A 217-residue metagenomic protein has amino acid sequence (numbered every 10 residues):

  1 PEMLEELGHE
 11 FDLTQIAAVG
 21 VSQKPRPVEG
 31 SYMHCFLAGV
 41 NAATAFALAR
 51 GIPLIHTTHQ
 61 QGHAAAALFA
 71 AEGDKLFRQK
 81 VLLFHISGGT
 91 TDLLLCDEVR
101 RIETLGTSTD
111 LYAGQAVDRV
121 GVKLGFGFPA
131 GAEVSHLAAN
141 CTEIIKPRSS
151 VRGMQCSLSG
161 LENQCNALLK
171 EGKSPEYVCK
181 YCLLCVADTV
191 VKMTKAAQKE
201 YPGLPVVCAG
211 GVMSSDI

Functional and structural regions predicted by a protein language model:
P1-E10, T189-T194: Short, well-ordered amphipathic alpha-helical segments that serve as non-catalytic structural scaffolds within diverse
E5-N41: Short beta-strand-loop/turn "lid" adjacent to the catalytic site in phosphate-handling enzymes
A18-G20, V81-H85, V207: Short glycine-aspartate micro-motif
N41-P53: Alpha-helix C-terminal capping segments
I52, H56-V81: Conserved phosphate-binding catalytic cores of ATP/NTP-utilizing and phosphoryl-transfer enzymes
T58-Q61, D97-N140, N163-G172: Glycine-rich phosphate-binding loop plus the immediately following alpha-helix
A65, L83-H85, T91-L95: Short beta-strand scaffold segments in enzyme catalytic cores
S135-V206, V212-I217: A contiguous, well-structured pocket-lining segment that forms one wall/lid of small-molecule binding clefts in soluble
